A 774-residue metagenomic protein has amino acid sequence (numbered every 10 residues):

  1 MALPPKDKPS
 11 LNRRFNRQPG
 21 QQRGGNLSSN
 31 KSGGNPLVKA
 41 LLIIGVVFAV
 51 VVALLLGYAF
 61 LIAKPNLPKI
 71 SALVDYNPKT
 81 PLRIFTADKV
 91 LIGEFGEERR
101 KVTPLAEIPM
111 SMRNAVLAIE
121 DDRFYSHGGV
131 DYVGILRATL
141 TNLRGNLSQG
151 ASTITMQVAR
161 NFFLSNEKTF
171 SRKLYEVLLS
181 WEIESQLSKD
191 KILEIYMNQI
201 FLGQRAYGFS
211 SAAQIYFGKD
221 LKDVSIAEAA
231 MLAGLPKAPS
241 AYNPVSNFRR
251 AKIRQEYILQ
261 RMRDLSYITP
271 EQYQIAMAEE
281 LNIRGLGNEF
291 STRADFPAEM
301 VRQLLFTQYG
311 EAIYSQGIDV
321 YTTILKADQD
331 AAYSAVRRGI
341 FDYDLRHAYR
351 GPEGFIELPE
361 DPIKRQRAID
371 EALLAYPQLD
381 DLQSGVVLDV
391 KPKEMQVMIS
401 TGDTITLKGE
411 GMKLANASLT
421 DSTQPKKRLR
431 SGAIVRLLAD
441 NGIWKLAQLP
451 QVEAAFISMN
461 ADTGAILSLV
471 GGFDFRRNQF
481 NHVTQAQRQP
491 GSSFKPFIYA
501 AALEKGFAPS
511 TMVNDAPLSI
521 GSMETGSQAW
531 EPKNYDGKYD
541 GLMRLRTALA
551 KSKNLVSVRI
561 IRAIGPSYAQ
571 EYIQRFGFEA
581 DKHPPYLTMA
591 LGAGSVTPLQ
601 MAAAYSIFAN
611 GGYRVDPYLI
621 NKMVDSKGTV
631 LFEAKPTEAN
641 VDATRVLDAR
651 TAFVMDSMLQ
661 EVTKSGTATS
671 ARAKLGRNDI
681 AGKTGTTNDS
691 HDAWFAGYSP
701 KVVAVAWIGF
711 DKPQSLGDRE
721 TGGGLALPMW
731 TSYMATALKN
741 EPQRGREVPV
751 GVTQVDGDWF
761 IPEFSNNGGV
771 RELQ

Functional and structural regions predicted by a protein language model:
A2-F85, R123, L143: N-terminal type II signal-anchor transmembrane helix that functions as the membrane-insertion/stop-transfer segment
L56-G57, G145-M398, I560, Q574-R575 (+4 more regions): Non-catalytic, structured segments within soluble enzyme domains
K101-A106, S418-K426, L449-A454, R477-F497 (+1 more regions): Short active-site loop at a secondary-structure junction that contains or immediately precedes the catalytic residue(s)
M112, T322, K326-Q329, Y333-A335 (+7 more regions): A penicillin-recognizing enzyme superfamily signal
V116-L117, M262, A332, P392 (+7 more regions): Active-site SXXK
Y125-I135, Y207-S210, T269-Y273, F480 (+3 more regions): Short, well-structured active-site flanking segments
R144-K168, K222, E289-R293, D462 (+5 more regions): Conserved catalytic neighborhood of penicillin-recognizing serine enzymes
S527-P532, G565-A603: Mid-domain, small-residue-enriched loop/turn segments at the edges of structured enzyme/sensor domains
